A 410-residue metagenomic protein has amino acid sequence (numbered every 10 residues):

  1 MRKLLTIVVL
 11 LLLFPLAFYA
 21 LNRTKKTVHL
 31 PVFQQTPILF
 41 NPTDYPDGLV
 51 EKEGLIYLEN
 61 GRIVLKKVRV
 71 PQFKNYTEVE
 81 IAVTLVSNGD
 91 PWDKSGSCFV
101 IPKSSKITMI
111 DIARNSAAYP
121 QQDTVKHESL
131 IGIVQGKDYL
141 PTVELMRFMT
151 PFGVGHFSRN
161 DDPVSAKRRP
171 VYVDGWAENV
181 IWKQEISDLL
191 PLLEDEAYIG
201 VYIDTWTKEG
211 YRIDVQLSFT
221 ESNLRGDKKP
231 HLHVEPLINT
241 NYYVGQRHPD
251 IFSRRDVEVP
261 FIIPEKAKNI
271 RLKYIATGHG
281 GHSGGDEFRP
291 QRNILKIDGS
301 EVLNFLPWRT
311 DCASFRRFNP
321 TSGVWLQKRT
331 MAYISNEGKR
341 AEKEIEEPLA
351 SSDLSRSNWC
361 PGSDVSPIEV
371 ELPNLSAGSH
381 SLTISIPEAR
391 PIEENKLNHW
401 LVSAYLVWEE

Functional and structural regions predicted by a protein language model:
M1-V28: Bacterial Sec-dependent N-terminal signal peptides
L21-E410: Extracellular/secretory-pathway and virion-surface proteins
